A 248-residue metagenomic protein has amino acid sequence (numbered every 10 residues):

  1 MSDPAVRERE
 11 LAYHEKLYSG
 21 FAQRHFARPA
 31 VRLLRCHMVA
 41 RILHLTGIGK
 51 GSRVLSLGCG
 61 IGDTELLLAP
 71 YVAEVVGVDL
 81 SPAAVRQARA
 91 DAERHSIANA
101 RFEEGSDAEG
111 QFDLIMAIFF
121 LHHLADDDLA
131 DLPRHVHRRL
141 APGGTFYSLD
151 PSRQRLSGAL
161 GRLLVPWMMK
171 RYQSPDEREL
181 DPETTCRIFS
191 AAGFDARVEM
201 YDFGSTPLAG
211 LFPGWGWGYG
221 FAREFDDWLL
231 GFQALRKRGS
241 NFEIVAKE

Functional and structural regions predicted by a protein language model:
M1-I48: Conserved class I S-adenosyl-L-methionine
S81-A83: Conserved SAM/SAH-binding beta-strand->alpha-helix loop
A88-R89: Conserved SAM-binding loop
M116: A conserved beta-strand element that flanks and buttresses the S-adenosyl-L-methionine
A130-P142: A short glycine-rich, Lys/Arg-flanked "PGG" loop and its adjoining helix->strand segment in the class I
Y147-M168: Conserved class I S-adenosyl-L-methionine
M200-E248: A C-terminal cap/extension of S-adenosyl-L-methionine-dependent methyltransferases that defines the acceptor-substrate
